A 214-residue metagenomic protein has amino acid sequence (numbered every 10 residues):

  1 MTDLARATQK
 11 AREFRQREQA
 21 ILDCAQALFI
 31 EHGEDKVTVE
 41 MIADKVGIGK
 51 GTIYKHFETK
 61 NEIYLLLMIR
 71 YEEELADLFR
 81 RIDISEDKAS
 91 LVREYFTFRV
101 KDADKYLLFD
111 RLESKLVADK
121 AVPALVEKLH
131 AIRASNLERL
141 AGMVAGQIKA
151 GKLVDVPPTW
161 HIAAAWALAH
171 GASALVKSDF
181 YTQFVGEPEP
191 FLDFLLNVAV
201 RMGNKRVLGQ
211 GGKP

Functional and structural regions predicted by a protein language model:
M1-H32, K36-I48, E62-L65: Basic, helix-initiating cap at the start of DNA-binding domains
R17, K60, L67, Y71 (+5 more regions): Hydrophobic/aromatic residues within well-ordered alpha-helical segments
V46-F57: Short hydrophobic/aromatic patch on the recognition helix
L66, R80-K105, H161-A165, L208 (+1 more regions): Hydrophobic alpha-helical connector segments
L67-L91, E138-K149: Amphipathic alpha-helical linker/stalk segments
A76, A121-K152, T159-A163, D193: Amphipathic alpha-helical packing segments from all-alpha helical-bundle domains
K101-A124, A174-T182: Amphipathic alpha-helical segments used for helix-helix packing
Y106-L107, K149-L195, Q210-P214: Hydrophobic/aromatic-rich alpha-helical bundle segments in the mid-to-C-terminal region
